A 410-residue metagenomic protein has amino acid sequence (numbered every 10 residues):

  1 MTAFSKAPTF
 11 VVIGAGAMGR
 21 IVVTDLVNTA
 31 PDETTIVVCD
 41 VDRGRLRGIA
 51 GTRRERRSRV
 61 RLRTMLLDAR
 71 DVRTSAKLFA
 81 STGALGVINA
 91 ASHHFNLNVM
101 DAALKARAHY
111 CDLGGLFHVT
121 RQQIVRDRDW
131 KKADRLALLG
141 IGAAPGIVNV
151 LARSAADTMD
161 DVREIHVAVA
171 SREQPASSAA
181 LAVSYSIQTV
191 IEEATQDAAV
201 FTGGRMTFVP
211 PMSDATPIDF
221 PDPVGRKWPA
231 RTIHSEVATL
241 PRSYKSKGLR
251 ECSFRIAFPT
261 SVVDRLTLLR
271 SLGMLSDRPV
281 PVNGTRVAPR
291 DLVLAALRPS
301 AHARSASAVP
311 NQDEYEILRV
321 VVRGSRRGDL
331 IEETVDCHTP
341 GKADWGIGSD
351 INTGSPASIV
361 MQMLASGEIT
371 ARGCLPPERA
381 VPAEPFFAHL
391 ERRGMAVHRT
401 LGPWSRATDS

Functional and structural regions predicted by a protein language model:
F10-G16: Conserved N-terminal Rossmann-fold NAD(P)-binding element of oxidoreductases
G19-R20: N-terminal Rossmann-fold NAD(P) dinucleotide-binding loop
V41-R45, F117: Helix N-cap at the beta1-alpha1 junction of Rossmann-like dinucleotide-binding domains, i.e., the first residues
E55-D71: Rossmann-fold cofactor-recognition segment
L66-G83, F95: Conserved Rossmann-fold cofactor-binding substructure of NAD(P)-dependent oxidoreductases
A90-H93, A102-R121: ADP-ribose/adenylate-binding Rossmann-like module
L113-A137: Rossmann-fold NAD(P)-binding glycine/threonine-rich loop
T158-S410: C-terminal catalytic/substrate-binding lobe primarily of soluble NAD(P)-dependent oxidoreductases
